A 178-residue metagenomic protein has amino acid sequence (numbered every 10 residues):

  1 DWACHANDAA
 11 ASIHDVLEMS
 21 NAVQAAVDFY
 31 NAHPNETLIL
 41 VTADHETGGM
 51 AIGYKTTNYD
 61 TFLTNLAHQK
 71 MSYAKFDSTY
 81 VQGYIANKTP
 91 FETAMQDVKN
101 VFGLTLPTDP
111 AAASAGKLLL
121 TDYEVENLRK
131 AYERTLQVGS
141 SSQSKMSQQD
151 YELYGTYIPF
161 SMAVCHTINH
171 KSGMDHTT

Functional and structural regions predicted by a protein language model:
D1-T178: A post-motif C-terminal structural segment
